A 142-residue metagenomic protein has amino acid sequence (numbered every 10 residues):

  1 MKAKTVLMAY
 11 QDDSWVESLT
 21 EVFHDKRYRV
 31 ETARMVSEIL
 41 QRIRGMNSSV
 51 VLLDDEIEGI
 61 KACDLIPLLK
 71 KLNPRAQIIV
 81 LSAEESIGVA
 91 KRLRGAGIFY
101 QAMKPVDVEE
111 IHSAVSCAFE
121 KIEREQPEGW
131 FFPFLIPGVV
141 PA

Functional and structural regions predicted by a protein language model:
D12-T32: Two-component/phosphorelay signaling modules centered on CheY-like receiver
T32-V50: Acidic, metal-coordinating helix/loop segments flanking the phosphotransfer/catalytic sites of two-component signaling
R44-M46, L68-R75, A96: Conserved phosphotransfer cores of two-component systems
S49-L69, S86: Conserved phosphotransfer microenvironments
D64, E85-Q101: Alpha4 helix (beta4-alpha4-beta5 surface) of REC/receiver domains from two-component response regulators
G88, V106-V115: C-terminal output helix
E120-A142: CheY-like receiver
